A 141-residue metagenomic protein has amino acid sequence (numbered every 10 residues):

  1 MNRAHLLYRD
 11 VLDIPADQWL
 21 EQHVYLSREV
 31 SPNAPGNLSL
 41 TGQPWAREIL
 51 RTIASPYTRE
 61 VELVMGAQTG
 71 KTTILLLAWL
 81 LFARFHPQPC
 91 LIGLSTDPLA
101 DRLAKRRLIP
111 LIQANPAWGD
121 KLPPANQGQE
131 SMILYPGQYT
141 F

Functional and structural regions predicted by a protein language model:
M1-F141: Phosphate/NTP-binding elements of NTP-utilizing enzymes
